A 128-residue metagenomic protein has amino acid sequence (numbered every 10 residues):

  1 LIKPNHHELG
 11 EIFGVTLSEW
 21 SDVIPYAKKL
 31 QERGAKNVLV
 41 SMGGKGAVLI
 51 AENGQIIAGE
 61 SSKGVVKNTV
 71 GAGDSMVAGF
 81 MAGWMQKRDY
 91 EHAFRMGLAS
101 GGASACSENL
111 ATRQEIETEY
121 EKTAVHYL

Functional and structural regions predicted by a protein language model:
L1-P25, G46: Conserved beta-alpha-beta core of the PfkB/ribokinase-like small-molecule kinase fold
W20-L128: Conserved phosphate-binding/catalytic region of the ribokinase-like
